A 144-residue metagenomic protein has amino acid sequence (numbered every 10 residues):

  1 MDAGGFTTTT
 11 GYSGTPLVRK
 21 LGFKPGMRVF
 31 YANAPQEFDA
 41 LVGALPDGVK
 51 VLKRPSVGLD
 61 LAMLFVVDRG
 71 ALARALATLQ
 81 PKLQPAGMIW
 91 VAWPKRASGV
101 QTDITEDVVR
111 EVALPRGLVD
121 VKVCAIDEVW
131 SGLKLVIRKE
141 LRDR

Functional and structural regions predicted by a protein language model:
D2-A40: N-terminal, charge-rich interaction modules
L41-L45: Mature catalytic domains of secreted/periplasmic carbohydrate-active enzymes
G48-L59: Short acidic low-complexity segments
A62-L72: Short, glycine-rich nucleotide/cofactor-binding loops
A73-I104: Mid-chain, well-packed structural core segment of small domains
D103-K122: Conserved Class I S-adenosyl-L-methionine
R116-R144: Class I S-adenosyl-L-methionine
